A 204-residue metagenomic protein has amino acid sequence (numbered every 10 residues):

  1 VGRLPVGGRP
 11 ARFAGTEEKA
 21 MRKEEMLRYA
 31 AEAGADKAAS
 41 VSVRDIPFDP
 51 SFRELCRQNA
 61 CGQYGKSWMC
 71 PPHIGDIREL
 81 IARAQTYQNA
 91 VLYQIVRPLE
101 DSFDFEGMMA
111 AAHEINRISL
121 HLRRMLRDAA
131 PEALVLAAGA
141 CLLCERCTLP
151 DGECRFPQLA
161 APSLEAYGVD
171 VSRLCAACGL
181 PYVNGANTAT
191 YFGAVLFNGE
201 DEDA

Functional and structural regions predicted by a protein language model:
R3, G8-A20: Short, Lys/Arg-enriched N-terminal segments with co-localized hydrophobic residues within the first ~10-30 amino acids
K23, D36-S67, P71-A204: Catalytic cores of enzyme domains
